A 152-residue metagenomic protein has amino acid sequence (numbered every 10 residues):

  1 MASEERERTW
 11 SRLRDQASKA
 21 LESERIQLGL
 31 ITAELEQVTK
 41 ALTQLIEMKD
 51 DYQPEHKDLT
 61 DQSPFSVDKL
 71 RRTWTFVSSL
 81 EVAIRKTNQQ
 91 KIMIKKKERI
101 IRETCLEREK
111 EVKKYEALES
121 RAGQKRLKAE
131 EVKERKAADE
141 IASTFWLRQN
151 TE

Functional and structural regions predicted by a protein language model:
M1-E152: Charge-rich amphipathic alpha-helical interaction elements
